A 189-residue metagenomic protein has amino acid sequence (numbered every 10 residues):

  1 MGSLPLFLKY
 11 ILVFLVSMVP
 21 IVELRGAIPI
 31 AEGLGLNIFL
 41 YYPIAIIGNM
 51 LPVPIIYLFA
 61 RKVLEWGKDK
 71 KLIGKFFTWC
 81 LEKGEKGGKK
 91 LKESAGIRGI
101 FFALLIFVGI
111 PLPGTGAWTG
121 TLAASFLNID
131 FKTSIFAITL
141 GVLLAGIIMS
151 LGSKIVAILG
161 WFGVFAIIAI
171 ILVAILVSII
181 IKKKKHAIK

Functional and structural regions predicted by a protein language model:
M1-V13, L34-V108, V156-K189: Membrane-interfacial helix-loop-helix
L15, P43, I47, F136-L144: Hydrophobic residues within alpha-helical transmembrane segments of multi-pass solute transporters/permease subunits
S17-M18, N49-M50, G109-P113, V142: Residue-level hotspots within the lipid-embedded alpha helices of multi-pass solute transporters
M18-I21, E93-R98, T139-G146: Short hydrophobic alpha-helical membrane-embedded segments
M18-I30, P111-L122: Transmembrane helix boundary and interhelical junction motifs in multipass membrane proteins
I28-P29, Y57-R61, T121, S125 (+1 more regions): Transmembrane alpha-helix boundary and packing residues in multipass membrane permease domains and related
A31-I38, G120-I138, L144: Interfacial segments of multi-pass membrane proteins
V53, A145-S150: Hydrophobic transmembrane alpha-helices of multi-pass small-molecule transporters
